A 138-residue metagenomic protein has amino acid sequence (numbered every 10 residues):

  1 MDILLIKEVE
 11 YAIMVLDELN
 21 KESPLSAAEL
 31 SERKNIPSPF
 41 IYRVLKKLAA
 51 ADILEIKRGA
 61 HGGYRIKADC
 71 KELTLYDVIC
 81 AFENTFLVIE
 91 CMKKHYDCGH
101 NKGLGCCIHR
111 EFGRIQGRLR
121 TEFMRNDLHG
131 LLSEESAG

Functional and structural regions predicted by a protein language model:
I3, K7-I36, R65: N-terminal helix-turn-helix DNA-binding core of bacterial DNA-binding proteins
L16, L45-K46: Short, hydrophobic-biased segments on the C-terminal half of alpha helices that form "recognition helices"
E32, A49-A50: Alpha-helical residues within the helix-turn-helix
P39: Key DNA-contact positions within bacterial/archaeal DNA-binding proteins
A50-I53, A81: Residue cluster at the C-terminal edge of the helix-turn-helix DNA-binding motif
D52-K67: Beta-hairpin "wing" of winged helix-turn-helix
K67-G138: Non-DNA-binding regulatory cores of transcription-related proteins, predominantly C-terminal effector-binding
